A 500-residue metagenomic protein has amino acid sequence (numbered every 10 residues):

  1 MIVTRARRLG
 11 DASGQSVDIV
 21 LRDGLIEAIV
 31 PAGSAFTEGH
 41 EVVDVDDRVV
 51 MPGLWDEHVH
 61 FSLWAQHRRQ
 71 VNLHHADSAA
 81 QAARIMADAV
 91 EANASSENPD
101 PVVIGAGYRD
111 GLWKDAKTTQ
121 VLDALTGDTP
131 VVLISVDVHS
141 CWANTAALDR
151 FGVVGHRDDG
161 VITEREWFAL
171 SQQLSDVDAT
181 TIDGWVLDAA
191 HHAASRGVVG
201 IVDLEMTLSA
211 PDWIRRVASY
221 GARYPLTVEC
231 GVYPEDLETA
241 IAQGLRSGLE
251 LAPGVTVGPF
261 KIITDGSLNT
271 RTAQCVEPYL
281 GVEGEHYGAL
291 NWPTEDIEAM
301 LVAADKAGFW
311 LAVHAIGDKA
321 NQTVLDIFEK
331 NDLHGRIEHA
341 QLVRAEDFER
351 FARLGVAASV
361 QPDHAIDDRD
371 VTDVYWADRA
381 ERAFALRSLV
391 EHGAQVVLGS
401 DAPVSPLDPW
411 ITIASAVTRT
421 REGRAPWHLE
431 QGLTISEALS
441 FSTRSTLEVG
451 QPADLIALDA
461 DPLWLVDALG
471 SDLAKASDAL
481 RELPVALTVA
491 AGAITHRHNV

Functional and structural regions predicted by a protein language model:
I2-R5, A12-Q243, N269-A303, A307-A320 (+7 more regions): Divalent metal-binding segments
V20, I262, T488: Short aromatic-centered micro-motifs
R22, V45, E448, A490-A491: Structural motif
D46, A146-H156, E238-P259, V343-G355: Short amphipathic alpha-helices and their capping/turn segments at secondary-structure boundaries
D47, N144, G197, V257 (+7 more regions): Conserved, mostly hydrophobic/aromatic
H60, G254-T272, V356-A365: Non-cysteine beta-strand/loop elements that form the S-adenosyl-L-methionine
G184, L301-A312, I316-G335, H339-A340 (+3 more regions): His/Asp/Glu-enriched, well-ordered alpha-helical/loop segment that forms or immediately abuts the divalent-metal
L469-V500: P-loop/Walker A phosphate-binding loop and immediately adjacent motor/lid segment at beta-alpha junctions
